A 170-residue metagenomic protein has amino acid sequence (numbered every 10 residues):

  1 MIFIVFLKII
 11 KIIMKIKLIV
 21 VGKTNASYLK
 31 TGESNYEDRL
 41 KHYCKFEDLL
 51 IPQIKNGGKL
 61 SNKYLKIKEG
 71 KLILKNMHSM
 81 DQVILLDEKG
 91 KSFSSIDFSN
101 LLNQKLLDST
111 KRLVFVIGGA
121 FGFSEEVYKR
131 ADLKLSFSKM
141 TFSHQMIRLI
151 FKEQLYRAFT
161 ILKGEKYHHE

Functional and structural regions predicted by a protein language model:
I2-I13: Short, Lys/Arg-enriched N-terminal segments with co-localized hydrophobic residues within the first ~10-30 amino acids
M14-L40: N-terminal beta1-alpha1 ligand-phosphate binding loop
K17-I19, E47-L49, V114: A structural signal for isolated positions on well-ordered beta-strands in alpha/beta enzyme cores
L18, I84, G118, F151: Conserved RecA-like P-loop NTPase ATPase core
T24, E88-K91, G119-F121: Short glycine-rich anion-binding loops that position phosphate/pyrophosphate groups of nucleotides and phosphorylated
K45-F46, L50-K111: S-adenosyl-L-methionine/SAH cofactor-binding core of RNA-modifying enzymes
S99-S138: A mid-sequence interfacial segment
E125-H169: Structured adenosyl-cofactor binding patch, chiefly the S-adenosyl-L-methionine
